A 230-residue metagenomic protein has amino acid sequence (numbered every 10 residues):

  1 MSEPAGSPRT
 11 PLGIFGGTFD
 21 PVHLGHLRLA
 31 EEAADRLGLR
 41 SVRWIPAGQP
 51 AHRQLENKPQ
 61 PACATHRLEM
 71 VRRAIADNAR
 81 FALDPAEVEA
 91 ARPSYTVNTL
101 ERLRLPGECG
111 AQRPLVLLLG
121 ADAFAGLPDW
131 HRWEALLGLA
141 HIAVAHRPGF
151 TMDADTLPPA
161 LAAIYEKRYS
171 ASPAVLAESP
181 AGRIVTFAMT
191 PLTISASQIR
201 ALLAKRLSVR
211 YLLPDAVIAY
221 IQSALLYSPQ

Functional and structural regions predicted by a protein language model:
M1-Q230: Nucleotidyltransferase catalytic core that binds NTPs
